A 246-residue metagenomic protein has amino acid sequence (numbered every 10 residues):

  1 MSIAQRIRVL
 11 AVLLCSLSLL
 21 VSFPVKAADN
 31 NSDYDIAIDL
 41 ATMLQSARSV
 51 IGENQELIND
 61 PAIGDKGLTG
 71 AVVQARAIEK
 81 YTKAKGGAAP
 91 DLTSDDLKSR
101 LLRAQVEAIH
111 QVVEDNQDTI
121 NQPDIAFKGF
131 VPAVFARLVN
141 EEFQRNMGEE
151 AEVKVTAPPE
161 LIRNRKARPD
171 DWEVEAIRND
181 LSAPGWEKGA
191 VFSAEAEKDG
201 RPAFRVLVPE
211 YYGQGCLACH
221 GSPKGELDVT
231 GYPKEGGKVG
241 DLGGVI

Functional and structural regions predicted by a protein language model:
S2-A4, S22, L44, V174: General helical secondary-structure elements
S2-V12: Bacterial N-terminal signal peptides that target proteins for export
A11-V21: Bacterial N-terminal signal peptides
V21-A27: Sec/Tat signal peptide C-region and signal peptidase I cleavage site
A27-Y211, G225-I246: Extracytoplasmic c-type cytochrome modules immediately beyond a signal peptide or single-pass transmembrane anchor
Y212-K224: The canonical Cys-X-X-Cys-His
